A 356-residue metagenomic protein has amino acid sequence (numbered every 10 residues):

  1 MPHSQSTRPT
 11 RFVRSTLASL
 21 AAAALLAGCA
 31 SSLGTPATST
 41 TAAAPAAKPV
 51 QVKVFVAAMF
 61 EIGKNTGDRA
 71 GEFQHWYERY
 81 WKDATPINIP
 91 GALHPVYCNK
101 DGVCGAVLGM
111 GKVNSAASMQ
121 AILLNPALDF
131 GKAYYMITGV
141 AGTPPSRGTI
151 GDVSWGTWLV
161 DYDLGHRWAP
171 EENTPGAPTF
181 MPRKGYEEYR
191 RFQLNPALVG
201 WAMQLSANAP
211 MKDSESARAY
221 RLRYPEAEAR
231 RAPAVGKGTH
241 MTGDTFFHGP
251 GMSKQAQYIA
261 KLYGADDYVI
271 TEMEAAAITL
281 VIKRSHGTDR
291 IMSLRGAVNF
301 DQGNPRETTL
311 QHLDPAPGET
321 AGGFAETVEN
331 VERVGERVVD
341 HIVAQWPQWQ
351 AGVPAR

Functional and structural regions predicted by a protein language model:
H3-L20: Bacterial N-terminal signal peptides that target proteins for export
A27-G28: C-terminal motif of bacterial Sec signal peptides marking the signal peptidase cleavage site
S31-R356: Accessory terminal and edge-of-domain segments that mediate assembly/interaction and cofactor placement around
